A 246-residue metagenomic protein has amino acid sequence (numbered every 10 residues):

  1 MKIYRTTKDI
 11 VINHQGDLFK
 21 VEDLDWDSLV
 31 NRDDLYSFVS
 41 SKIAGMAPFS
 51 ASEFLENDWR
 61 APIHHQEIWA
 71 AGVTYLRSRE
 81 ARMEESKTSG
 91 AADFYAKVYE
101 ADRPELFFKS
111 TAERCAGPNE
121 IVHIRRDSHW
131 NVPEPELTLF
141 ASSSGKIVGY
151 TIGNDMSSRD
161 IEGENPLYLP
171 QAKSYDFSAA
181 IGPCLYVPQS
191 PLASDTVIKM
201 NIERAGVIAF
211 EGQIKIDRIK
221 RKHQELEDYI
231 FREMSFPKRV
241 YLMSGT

Functional and structural regions predicted by a protein language model:
M1-Q15: N-terminal basic/disordered segments at the start of proteins
H14-I43: N-terminal cap/recognition module
F38-G206: Active-site microenvironments in enzyme catalytic cores
E53-E56, K222-R232: A short, acidic, amphipathic alpha-helical segment used as a generic capping/interface helix at domain edges
Y150, E211-Q213: Residue-level detector of high-confidence beta-strand sites
S244-T246: Conserved "cap/hinge" positions at secondary-structure junctions
